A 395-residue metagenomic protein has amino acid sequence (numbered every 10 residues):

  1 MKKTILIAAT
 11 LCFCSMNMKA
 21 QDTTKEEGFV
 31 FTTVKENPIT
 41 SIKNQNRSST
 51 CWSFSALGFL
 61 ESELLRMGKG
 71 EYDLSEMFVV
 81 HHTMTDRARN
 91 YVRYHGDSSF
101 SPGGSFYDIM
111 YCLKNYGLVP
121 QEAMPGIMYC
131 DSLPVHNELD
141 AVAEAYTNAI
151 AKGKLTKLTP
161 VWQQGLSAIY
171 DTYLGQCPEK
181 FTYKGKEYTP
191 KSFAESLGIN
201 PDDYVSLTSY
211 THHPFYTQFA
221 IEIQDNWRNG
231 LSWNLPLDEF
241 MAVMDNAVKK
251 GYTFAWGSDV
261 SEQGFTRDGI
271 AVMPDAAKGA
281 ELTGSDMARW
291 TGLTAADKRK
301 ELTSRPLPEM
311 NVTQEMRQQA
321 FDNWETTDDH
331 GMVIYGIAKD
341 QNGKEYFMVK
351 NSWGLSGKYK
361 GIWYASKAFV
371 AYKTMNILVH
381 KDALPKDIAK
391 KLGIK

Functional and structural regions predicted by a protein language model:
M1, M16, D97, S105-F106 (+4 more regions): Extended low-complexity acidic/polar segments
M1-T23: Bacterial Sec-dependent N-terminal signal peptides
K3-L6, C12, S48, W52 (+2 more regions): N-terminal, helix-rich and Lys/Arg-enriched segments in bacterial and organellar proteins
C12, F59, E262: Surface-exposed, flexible loop/turn segments at secondary-structure boundaries
N17-K19, S48, M110, G331: A generic alpha-helix preference that emphasizes hydrophobic side chains
E26-G257, G357-Y359: Active-site nucleophile-adjacent alpha helix/oxyanion-hole segment immediately C-terminal to the catalytic cysteine
Q164-K395: Active-site signature of cysteine proteases
